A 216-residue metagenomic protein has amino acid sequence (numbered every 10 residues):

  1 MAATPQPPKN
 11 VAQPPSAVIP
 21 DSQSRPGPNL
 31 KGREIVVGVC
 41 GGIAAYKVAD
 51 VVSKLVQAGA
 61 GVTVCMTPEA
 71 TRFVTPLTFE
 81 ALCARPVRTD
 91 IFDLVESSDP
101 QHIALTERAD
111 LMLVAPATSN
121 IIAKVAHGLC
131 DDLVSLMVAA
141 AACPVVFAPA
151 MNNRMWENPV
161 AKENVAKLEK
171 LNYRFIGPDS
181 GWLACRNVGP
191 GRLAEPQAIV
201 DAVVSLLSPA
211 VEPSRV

Functional and structural regions predicted by a protein language model:
M1-F147, N153-V216: A cross-family phosphate/adenosyl-ligand binding-site feature
